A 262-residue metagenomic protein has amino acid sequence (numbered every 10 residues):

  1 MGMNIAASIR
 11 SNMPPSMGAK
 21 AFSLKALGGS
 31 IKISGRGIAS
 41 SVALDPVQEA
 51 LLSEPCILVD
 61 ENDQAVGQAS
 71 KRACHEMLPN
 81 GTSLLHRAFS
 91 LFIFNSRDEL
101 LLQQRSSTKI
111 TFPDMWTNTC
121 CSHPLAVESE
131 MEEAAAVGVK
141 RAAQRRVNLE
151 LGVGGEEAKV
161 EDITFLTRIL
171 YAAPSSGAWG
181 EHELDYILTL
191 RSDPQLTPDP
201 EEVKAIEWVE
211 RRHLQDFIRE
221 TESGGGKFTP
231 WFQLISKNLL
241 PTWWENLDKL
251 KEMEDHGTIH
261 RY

Functional and structural regions predicted by a protein language model:
G2-A6, R10-S40, C120, T164-Y262: Nudix hydrolase/Nudix homology domain
A39-S41, G67-M77, R168-Y171: Short Pro/Gly-enriched beta-strand edge/turn motifs at strand-loop
P46, R72-F92, R97-V153: Conserved Nudix-box catalytic region and its N-terminal flanking loop in Nudix hydrolases and closely related
S53-P55, A88-F89, G138, K204: Short loop/turn microsegments at loop-to-beta-strand junctions
V59-D60, F94: Hydrophobic alpha-helical segments, especially N-terminal targeting/anchoring helices
V66-G67, L101: Generic structural signal for well-ordered beta-strand positions
G155-T167: A short coil-to-beta-strand element that immediately follows conserved catalytic motifs
